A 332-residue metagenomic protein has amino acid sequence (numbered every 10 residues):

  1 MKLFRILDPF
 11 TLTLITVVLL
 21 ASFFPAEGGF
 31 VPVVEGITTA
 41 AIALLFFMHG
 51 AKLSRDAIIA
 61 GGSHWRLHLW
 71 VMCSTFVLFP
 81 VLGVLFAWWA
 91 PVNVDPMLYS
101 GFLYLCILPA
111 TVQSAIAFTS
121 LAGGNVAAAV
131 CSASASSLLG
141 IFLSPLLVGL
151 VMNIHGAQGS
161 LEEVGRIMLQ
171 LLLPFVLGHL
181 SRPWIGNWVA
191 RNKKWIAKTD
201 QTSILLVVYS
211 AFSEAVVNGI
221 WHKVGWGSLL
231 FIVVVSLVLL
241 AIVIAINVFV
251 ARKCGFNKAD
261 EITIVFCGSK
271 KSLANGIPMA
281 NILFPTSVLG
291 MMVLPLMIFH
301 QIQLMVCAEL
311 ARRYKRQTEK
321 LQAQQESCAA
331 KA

Functional and structural regions predicted by a protein language model:
M1-N93, G149, N153-K258, E326-A332: Structural signature of multi-pass alpha-helical membrane transport proteins
L12, S74-L82, I107-V112, A128-G149 (+3 more regions): Membrane-embedded alpha-helical segments of transport systems, primarily multispan ion/solute transporters
F24-T38, K52, S63, K270-P295: Transmembrane helix-boundary motif of multi-pass solute transporters/channels
A60, Q113-N125, F249-K253, M279-P285 (+1 more regions): Helix-loop junctions at the membrane interface of multi-pass solute transporters
W65-M72, N93-I107, G124-S134, L230-F231 (+2 more regions): The feature identifies polytopic integral membrane transport proteins across all domains of life
A87-L143, V148, M152-E163: Membrane-interface helix-loop-helix junctions at boundaries between adjacent transmembrane segments
K193-T199, F256-S272, P278-M279: Helix-helix packing/entry segments at the starts of transmembrane helices
L273-A332: C-terminal transmembrane helix pair
